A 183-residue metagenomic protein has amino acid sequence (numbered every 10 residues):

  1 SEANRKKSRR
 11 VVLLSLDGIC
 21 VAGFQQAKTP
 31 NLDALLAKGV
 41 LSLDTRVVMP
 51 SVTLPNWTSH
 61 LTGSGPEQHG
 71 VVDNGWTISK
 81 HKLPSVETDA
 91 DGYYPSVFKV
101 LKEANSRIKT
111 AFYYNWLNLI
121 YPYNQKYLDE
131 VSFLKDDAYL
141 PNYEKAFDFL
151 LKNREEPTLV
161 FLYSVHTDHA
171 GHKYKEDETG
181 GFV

Functional and structural regions predicted by a protein language model:
E2-S8, C20-E103: Active-site nucleophile/metal-coordination loop of metallo-enzymes that catalyze phosphate/sulfate and related
K7-V12, A37-S42, A104-A111, R154-V160: Loop/turn elements at helix/coil->beta-strand transitions in domains of secreted/extracellular proteins
R10-L13, D17, T29, S132 (+1 more regions): N-terminal, helix-rich and Lys/Arg-enriched segments in bacterial and organellar proteins
L14-G18, T45-V48, G63-S64, W76 (+2 more regions): Active-site-proximal beta-strand/loop segments in catalytic clefts of secreted hydrolases
G23-A27, V71-V72, Y113, P122-Q125 (+1 more regions): Short, solvent-exposed loop/turn and secondary-structure capping segments
H69, L83, E87-A138: Catalytic-site neighborhoods of secreted/periplasmic enzymes that process anionic sulfate/phosphate groups
P95, D137-K152: A Trp-anchored, charged/polar loop motif used as the substrate-binding/catalytic surface of acyl/ester-handling
L117-V131, A146-V183: Active-site His/acidic residue clusters
